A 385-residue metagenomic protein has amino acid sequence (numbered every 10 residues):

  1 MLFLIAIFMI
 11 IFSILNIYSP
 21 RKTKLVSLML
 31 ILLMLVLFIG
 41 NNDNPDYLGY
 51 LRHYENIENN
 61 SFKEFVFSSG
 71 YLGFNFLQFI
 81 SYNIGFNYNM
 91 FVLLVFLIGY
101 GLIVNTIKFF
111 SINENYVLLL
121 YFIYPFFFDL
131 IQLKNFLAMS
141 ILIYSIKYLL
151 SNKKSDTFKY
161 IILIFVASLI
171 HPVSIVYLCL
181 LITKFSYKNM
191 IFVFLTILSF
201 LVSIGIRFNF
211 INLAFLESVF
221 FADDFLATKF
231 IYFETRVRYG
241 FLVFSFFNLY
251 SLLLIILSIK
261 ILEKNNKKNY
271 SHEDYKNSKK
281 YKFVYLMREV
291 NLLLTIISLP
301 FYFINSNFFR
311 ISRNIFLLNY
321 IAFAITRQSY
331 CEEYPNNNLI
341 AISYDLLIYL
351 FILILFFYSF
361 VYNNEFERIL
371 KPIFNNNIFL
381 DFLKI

Functional and structural regions predicted by a protein language model:
M1-L2, M9-D43, S203-I204, I348-Y358: Transmembrane signal-anchor helices characteristic of membrane glycosylation enzymes that use polyprenol
V26, V104-I123: Transmembrane-helix signature of polytopic, membrane-embedded enzymes that assemble or transfer cell-envelope glycans
N42-D43, L48-R52, I57-K63, Y71 (+3 more regions): Alpha-helical transmembrane segments and terminal signal-anchor/GPI-anchor hydrophobic tails, characterized by long
N83-G101: Loop-to-helix entry region of an early transmembrane alpha helix in multi-pass inner-membrane enzymes
P125, F158-T183, L299: Membrane-interface alpha helices of multi-pass inner-membrane proteins
L130-L137: Short acidic/glycine- and proline-prone juxtamembrane loop motifs at membrane-interface regions of multi-pass membrane
L142-F158: Membrane-interface transmembrane helices that cradle and orient dolichyl/undecaprenyl
T196-F200, C331-F356: Signature aromatic-anchored transmembrane alpha helix within multi-pass, membrane-resident enzymes that catalyze glycan
